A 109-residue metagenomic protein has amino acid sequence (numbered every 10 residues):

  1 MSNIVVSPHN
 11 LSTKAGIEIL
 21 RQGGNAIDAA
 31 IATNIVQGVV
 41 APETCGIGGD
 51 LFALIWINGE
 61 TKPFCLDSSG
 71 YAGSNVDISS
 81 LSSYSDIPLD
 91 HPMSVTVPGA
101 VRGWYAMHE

Functional and structural regions predicted by a protein language model:
M1-Q22, A26-E109: Noncatalytic scaffold domains of N-terminal-nucleophile
